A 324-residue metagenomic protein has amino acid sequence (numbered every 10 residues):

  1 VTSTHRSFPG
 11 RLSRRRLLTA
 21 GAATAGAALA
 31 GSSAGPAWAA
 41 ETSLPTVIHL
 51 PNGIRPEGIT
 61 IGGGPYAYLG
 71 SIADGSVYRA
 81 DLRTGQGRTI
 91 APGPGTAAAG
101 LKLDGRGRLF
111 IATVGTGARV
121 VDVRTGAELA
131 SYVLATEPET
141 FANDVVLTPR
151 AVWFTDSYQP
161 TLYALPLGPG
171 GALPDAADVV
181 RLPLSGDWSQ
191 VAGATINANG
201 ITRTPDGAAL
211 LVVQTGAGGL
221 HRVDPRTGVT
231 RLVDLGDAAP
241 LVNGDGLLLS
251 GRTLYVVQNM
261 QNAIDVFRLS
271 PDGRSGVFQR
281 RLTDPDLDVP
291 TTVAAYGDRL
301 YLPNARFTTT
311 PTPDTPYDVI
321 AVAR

Functional and structural regions predicted by a protein language model:
V1-L12, A23-G31, P36-W38: N-terminal secretory signal peptides
S13-T19: N-terminal export leaders
S32-H49, G58-T60: C-terminal segment of N-terminal export signals and the immediately downstream linker at the start of the mature
L44-H49, Q86-A91, L129-L134, V180-A192 (+2 more regions): A short beta-strand motif characteristic of beta-propeller blades
P51-P65, G93-L109, A135-W153, D187-A209 (+2 more regions): Beta-rich, blade/repeat-based domains predominating in secreted/periplasmic proteins but also intracellular
N52, Y68-D74, D104, L109-G115 (+5 more regions): Conserved beta-strand positions in repeat-built beta-propeller and related beta-rich domains
D81-G85, V123-G126, G168-G170, D224-G228 (+1 more regions): Short loop/turn segments that connect beta-strands within beta-propeller blades
G126-R181: Hydrophobic alpha-helical segments and helix pairs
